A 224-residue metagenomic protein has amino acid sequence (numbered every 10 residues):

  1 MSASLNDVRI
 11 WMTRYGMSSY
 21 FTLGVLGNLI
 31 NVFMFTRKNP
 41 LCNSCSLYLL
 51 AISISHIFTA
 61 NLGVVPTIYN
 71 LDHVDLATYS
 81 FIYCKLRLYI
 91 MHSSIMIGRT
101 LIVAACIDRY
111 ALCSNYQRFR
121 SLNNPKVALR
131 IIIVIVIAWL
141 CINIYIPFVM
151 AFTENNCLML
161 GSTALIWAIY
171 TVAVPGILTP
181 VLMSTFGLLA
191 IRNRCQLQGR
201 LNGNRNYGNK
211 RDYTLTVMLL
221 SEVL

Functional and structural regions predicted by a protein language model:
M1-A3, H73-S94, R120-N123, V127-A128 (+1 more regions): Loop architecture of class A 7-transmembrane GPCRs
D7-S18, C45-C106, L112, Y116: Extracellular TM2-ECL1-early TM3 structural module of rhodopsin-like
T13-Y20, L47-Y48, K126-I132, A168-G176: Transmembrane alpha-helices of multi-pass eukaryotic membrane proteins
T22, A51-I54, I90, V134-I137 (+2 more regions): Hydrophobic residues within alpha-helical transmembrane segments of multi-pass solute transporters/permease subunits
L23-T36, G63-V64, H92-Q117, I131-I132 (+1 more regions): Cytoplasm-facing ends of alpha-helical transmembrane segments in multi-pass membrane proteins
V32-F35, V64-V74, N143-E154, G187 (+1 more regions): Transmembrane helix-loop junctions and nearby membrane-interface residues
N39-N43, Y116-P125: Membrane-interface helix-boundary motifs at transmembrane edges
I54, I131, R192-L224: Intracellular effector-coupling site of seven-transmembrane GPCRs, centered on the ICL3-to-TM6 transition
